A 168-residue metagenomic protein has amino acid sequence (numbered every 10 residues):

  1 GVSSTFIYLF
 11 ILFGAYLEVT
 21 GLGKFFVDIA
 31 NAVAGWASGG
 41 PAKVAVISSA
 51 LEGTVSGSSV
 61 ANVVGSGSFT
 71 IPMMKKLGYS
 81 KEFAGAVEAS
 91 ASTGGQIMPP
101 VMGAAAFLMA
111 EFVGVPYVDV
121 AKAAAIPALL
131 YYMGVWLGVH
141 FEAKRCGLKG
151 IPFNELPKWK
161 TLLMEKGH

Functional and structural regions predicted by a protein language model:
G1-K24: Core transmembrane alpha-helical segments of multi-pass membrane transporters/permeases
S4, A42-V44, A121: Hydrophobic alpha-helical transmembrane segments
V19-G23, S58-A61, L108, F112-V115 (+1 more regions): Transmembrane helix-loop junctions in multipass membrane proteins, especially transporters and channels
G23-A34, T70, C146-P157: Flexible loop linkers connecting adjacent transmembrane helices in multi-pass alpha-helical membrane transporters
V27-G95, A105: Hydrophobic transmembrane alpha-helices that form the pore/transport pathway of multi-pass ion and small-solute
A50, S92, E111, P127-A128 (+1 more regions): Residue-level recognition of pore/gate-forming positions within transmembrane alpha-helices of multi-pass
A110-I126: Helix-coil boundary and interhelical linker segments in multi-pass alpha-helical membrane proteins
K122-H168: Long, contiguous bundles of hydrophobic transmembrane helices that form the permeation core of multi-pass
